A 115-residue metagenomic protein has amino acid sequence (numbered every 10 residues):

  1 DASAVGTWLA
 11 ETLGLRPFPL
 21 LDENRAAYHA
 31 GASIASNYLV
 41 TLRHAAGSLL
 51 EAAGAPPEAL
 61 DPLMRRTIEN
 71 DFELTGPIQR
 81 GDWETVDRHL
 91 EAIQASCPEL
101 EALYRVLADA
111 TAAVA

Functional and structural regions predicted by a protein language model:
D1-N70: Internal alpha-helical scaffold of NAD(P)-dependent oxidoreductase catalytic cores
E51-A115: NAD(P)-dependent Rossmann-like dehydrogenase/reductase catalytic/cofactor-binding core
